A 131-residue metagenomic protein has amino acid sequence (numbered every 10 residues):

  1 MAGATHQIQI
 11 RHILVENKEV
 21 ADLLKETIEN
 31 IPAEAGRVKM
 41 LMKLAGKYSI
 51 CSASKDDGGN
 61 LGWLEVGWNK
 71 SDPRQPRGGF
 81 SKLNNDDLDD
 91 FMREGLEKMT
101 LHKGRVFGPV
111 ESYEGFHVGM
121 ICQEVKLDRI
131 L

Functional and structural regions predicted by a protein language model:
M1-Q9: Acidic/polar surface patches and capping/hinge elements
I13: Glycine-rich loop/hinge motif
N17-L131: Peptidyl-prolyl cis-trans isomerase
